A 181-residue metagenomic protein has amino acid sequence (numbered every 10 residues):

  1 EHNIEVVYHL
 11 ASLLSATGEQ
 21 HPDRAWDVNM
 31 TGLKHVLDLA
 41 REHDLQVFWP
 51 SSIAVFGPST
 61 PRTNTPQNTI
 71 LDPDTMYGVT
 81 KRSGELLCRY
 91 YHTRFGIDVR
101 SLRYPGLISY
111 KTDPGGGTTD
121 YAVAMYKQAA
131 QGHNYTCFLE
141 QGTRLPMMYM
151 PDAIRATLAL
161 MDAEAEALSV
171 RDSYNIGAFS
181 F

Functional and structural regions predicted by a protein language model:
E1-V28, L39: NAD(P)H-binding glycine-rich loop region in Rossmannoid oxidoreductase-like domains and their noncatalytic homologs
Y8-H9, D27, K34-M76: Conserved Rossmann-fold NAD(P)-dependent oxidoreductase catalytic core, especially the SDR/UDP-sugar
A16-R24, P58-T63, D113-P114: Conserved catalytic-core motifs of eukaryotic protein kinase domains, centered on the activation segment
R24-W26, T69, D74-E85, G115-V123 (+1 more regions): Short-chain dehydrogenase/reductase
M30-V36, T80-C88: Conserved catalytic Lys-bearing alpha helix of Rossmann-like short-chain dehydrogenase/reductases
S52, L86-K111: Conserved beta-loop-beta element that borders a ligand/cofactor-binding pocket
D74, P105-T119, L139-D152: Glycine-rich "substrate-gating" loop/helix at the edge of Rossmann-like oxidoreductase active sites
A122-T136, L145-S173: Alpha-helical substrate-binding/gating segment
